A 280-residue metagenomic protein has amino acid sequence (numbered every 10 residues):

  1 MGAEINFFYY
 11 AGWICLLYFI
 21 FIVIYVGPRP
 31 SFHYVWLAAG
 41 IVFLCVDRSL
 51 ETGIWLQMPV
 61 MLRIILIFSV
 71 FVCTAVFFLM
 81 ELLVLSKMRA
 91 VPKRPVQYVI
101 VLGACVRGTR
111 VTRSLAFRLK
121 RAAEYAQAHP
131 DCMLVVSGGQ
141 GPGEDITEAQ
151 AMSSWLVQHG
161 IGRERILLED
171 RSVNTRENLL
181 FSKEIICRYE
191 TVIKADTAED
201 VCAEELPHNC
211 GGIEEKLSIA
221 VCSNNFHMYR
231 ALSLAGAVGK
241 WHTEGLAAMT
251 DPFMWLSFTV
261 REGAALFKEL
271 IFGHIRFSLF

Functional and structural regions predicted by a protein language model:
G2-E51, L66-V70: Membrane-embedded alpha-helical segments of integral membrane proteins
E4, M58-L62, P252, L256 (+1 more regions): Structural motif marking the loop-to-transmembrane transition
C15-F19, C73, F77-M80, E262-A265: Helical transmembrane-bundle signal
Y25-R29, M80-A90, I271, I275: Juxtamembrane transmembrane-helix termini
C45-A90: Transmembrane alpha-helices and immediately adjacent membrane-cytoplasm interface residues in multi-pass integral
V72, L79-R261: A structural signal for short, hydrophobic/glycine-enriched beta-strand patches
L82, W255-S278: A transmembrane-helix-recognition feature enriched in membrane-embedded lipid enzymes and envelope glyco-/phospholipid
P130, S278-F280: A structured, mid-to-C-terminal "fold-capping" secondary-structure block
